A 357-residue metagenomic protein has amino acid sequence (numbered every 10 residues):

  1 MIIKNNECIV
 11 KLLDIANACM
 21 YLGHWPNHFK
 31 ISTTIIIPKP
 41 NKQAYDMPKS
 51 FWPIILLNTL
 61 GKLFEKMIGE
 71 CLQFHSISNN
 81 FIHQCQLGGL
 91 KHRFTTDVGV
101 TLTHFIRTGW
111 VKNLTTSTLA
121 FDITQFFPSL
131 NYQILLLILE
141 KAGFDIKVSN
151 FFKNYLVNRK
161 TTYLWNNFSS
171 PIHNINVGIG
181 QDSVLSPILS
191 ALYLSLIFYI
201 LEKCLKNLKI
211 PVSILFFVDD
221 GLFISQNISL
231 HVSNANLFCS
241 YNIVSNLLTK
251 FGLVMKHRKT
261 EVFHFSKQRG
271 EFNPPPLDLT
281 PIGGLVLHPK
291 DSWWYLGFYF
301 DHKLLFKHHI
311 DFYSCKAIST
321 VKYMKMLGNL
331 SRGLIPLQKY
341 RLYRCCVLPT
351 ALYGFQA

Functional and structural regions predicted by a protein language model:
M1-I188, L192: Conserved pre-catalytic core of RNA-dependent polymerases
M1-W25, T34, G109-T115, S245 (+6 more regions): Short, charged alpha-helical motifs in flexible N/C-terminal segments and linkers
I31-T34, W52, Q86-G89, T116-F126 (+7 more regions): Catalytic palm active-site di-aspartate
I37-P40, T59-L60, E70-C71, F121-I123 (+7 more regions): Residues immediately flanking
R107-V111, T161, Y199-N207, Y323-M326: Conserved helix-loop functional segments at active or binding sites
Q125-A142, G178, G221-N246, K267-Q268 (+1 more regions): Catalytic palm subdomain of template-directed nucleic-acid polymerases, centered on the conserved carboxylate motif
N167, V254-D291: Short, conserved micro-motifs composed of acidic
G284-A357: Basic, alpha-helical interaction scaffolds
